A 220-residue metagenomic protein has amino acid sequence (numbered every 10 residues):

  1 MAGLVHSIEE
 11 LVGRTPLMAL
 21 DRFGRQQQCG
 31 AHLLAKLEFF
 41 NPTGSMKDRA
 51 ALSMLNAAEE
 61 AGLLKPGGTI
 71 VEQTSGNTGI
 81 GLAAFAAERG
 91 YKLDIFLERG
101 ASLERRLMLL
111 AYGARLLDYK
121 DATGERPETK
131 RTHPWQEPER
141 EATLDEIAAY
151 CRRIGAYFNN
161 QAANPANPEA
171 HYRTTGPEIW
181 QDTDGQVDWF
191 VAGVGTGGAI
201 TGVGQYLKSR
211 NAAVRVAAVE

Functional and structural regions predicted by a protein language model:
M1-E220: PLP-dependent amino-acid enzyme catalytic core
